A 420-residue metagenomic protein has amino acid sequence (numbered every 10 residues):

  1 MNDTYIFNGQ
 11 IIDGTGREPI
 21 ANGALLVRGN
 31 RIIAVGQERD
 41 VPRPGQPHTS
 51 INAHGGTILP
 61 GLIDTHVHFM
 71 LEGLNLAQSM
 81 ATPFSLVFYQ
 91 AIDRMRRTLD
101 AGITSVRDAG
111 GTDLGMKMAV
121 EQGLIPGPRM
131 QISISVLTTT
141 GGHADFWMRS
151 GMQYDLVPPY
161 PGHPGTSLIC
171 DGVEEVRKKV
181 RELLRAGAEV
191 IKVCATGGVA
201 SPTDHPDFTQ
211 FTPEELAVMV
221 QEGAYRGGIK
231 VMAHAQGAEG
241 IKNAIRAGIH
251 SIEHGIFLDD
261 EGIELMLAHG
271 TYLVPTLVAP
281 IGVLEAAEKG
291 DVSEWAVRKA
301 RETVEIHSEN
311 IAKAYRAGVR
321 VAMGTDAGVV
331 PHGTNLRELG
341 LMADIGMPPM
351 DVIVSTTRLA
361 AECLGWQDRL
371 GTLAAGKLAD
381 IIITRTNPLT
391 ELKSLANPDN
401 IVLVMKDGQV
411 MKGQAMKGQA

Functional and structural regions predicted by a protein language model:
N2-T4, I11, T15-L59: Histidine-rich, glycine-flanked metal-binding segment
G9, D13, T356-R358, E362 (+1 more regions): C-terminal cap of metal-dependent C-N hydrolases
G9, L25, N30, G55 (+16 more regions): Divalent metal-coordination and catalytic microenvironments
G56-Q122, T140-W147, E214, E239 (+1 more regions): Metal-associated gating/positioning segment near the N- to mid-region
G73-L76, A144, P202, I241-A247 (+5 more regions): Histidine/acidic-residue-rich catalytic or RNA/ligand-binding cores of hydrolases and nuclease-related proteins
I92, L99-D100, L184, I245 (+3 more regions): Non-catalytic positions within long, well-ordered alpha-helices that form the structural scaffold/packing of enzyme
L124-E294: Metal-coordinating catalytic core of metallo-dependent amide/deamination hydrolases
Y225, V292-W295, R301-N387: His/Asp/Glu-enriched, well-ordered alpha-helical/loop segment that forms or immediately abuts the divalent-metal
